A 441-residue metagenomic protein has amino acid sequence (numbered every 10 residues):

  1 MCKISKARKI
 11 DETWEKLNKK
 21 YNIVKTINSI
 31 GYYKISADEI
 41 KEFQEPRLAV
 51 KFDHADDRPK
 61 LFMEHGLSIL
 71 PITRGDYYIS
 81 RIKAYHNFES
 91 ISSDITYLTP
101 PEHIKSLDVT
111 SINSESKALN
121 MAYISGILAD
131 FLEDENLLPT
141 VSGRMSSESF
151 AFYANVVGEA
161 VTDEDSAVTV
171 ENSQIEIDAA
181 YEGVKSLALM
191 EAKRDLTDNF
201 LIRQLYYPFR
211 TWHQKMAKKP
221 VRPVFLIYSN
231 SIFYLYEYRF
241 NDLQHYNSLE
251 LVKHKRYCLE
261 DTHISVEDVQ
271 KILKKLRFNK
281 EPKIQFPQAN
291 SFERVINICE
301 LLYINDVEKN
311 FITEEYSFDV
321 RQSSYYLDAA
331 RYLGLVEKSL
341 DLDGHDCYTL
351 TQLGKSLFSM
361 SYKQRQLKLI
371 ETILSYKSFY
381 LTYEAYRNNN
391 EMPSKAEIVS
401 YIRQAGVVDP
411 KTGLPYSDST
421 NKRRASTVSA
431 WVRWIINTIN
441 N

Functional and structural regions predicted by a protein language model:
M1-D108, I112: Nuclease-adjacent, charged terminal/linker segments that flank catalytic cores
I82, F88-S149: N-terminal, charge-rich interaction modules
L98-T99, E176-A192: Glycine-rich, often proline-containing surface loops adjacent to acidic residues and nearby aromatics that form
S111-A118, V168-I175, F200-Q204: Phosphate/oxyanion-binding active-site loops and adjacent basic polyanion-contact surfaces
L137-E182: Active-site metal-binding core of divalent-cation-utilizing nuclease and nuclease-like domains
S186-A188, K193-F200, W212-L243: Nucleic-acid nuclease catalytic cores
A192-M216, M392-D409: Short, hydrophobic/π-rich interface segment
N247-N441: Donor-sugar nucleotide-binding helix/loop cap in glycosyltransferases
